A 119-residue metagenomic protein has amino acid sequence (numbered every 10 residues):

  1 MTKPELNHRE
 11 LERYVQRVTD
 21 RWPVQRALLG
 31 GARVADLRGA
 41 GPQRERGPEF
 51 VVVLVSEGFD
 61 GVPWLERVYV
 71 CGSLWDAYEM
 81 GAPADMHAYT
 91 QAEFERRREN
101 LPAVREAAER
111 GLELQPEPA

Functional and structural regions predicted by a protein language model:
M1-L29, R33-G47, S56-A119: Catalytic core of pol beta-like nucleotidyltransferases
